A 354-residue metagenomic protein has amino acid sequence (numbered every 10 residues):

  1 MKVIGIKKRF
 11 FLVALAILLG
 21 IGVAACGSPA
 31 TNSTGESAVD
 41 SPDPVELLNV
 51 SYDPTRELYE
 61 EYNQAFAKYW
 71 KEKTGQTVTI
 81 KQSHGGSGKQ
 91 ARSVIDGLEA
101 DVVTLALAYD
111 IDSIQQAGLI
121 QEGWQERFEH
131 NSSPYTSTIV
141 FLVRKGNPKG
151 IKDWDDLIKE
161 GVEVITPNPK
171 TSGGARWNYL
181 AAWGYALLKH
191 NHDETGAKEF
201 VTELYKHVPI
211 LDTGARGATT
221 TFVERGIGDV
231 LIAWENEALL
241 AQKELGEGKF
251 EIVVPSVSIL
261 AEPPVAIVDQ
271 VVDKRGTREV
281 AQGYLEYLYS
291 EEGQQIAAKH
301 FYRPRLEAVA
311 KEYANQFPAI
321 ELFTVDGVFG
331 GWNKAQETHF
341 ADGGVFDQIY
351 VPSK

Functional and structural regions predicted by a protein language model:
K2-V13: Bacterial N-terminal signal peptides that target proteins for export
I21-A25: C-terminal motif of bacterial Sec signal peptides marking the signal peptidase cleavage site
C26-A117, R127-F128, W234: Early extracytoplasmic/lumenal segment of secretory-pathway proteins
I114-E129, L240-V254: Ligand-binding "clamshell"
Q115-L188: A conserved helix-loop-strand patch within extracytoplasmic ligand-binding domains of the periplasmic binding
S133-T138, V201-Y205, D212-T213, L245-R278: Periplasmic-binding protein-like
H190-S256: Ligand-binding pocket segment of bilobal, Venus flytrap-like solute-binding proteins
V272-K354: Extracellular/periplasmic juxtamembrane helices and adjacent flexible linkers that interface with membrane partners
